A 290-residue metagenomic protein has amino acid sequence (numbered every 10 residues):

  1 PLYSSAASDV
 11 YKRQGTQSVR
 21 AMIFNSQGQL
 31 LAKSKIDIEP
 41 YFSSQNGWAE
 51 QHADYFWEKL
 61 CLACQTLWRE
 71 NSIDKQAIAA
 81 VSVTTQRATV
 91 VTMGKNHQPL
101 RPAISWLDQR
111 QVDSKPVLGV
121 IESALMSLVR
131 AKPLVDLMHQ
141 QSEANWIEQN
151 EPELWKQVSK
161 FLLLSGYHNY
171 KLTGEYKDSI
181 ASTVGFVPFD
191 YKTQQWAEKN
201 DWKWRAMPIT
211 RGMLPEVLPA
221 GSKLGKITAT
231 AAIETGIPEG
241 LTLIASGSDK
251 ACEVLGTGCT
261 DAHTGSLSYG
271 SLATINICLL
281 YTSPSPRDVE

Functional and structural regions predicted by a protein language model:
P1-A7, Y11, Y281-E290: Single conserved hydrophobic/aromatic residue that forms the stacking wall/gate of nucleotide- or nucleobase-binding
S5-P102, Q157, I233, I237-T242: N-terminal glycine/serine-rich phosphate-binding loop of ATP-dependent small-molecule kinases, especially carbohydrate
T16, Q27, S127-S248: Gly/Ser/Thr-rich active-site cleft segment
W57-Q65, Q141-A144, S248-C252: Short, hydrophobic/amphipathic alpha-helical packing segments that form internal helix faces or helix-helix interfaces
Q65-E70, W146-L154, A251-V254: Short alpha-helical segments and helix-capping/turn motifs at coil-helix boundaries
T85-Q86, A220, Y269-S271: Glycine-rich beta-strand-to-loop/alpha-helix junction loops that act as flexible
V90-L118, Q157-V158, L162-K199, L241-S283 (+1 more regions): Glycine-rich phosphate-binding loop of actin/hexokinase-like ATP-binding domains
